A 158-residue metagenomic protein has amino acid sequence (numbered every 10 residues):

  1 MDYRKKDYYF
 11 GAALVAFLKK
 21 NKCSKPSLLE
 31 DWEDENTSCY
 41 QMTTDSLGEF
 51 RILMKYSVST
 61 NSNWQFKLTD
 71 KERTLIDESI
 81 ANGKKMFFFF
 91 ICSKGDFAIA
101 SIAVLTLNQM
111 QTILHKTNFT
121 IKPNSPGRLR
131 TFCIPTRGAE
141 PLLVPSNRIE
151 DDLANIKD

Functional and structural regions predicted by a protein language model:
M1-S38, T43-G48: Acidic-basic catalytic patches of nuclease active cores, encompassing PD-(D/E)XK and other metal-cofactor nuclease
Y9-A13, K71, L75, Q109 (+1 more regions): Exposed alpha-helical structural elements
V15-K25, A81-K84, Q109-K116: Structural alpha-beta junctions
S38-Q41, T74-E78, L107-Q109: Intrinsically disordered, low-complexity boundary segments flanking structured domains
Q41, F50-K55, F87-I91, D96-L105 (+1 more regions): Ordered hydrophobic segments in well-structured contexts
M42-L68: Active-site ExK catalytic segment of metal-dependent nucleases
V58-F97: Catalytic cores of nucleic-acid endonucleases
A103-D158: Non-catalytic C-terminal interaction segments of nucleic acid-processing enzymes
